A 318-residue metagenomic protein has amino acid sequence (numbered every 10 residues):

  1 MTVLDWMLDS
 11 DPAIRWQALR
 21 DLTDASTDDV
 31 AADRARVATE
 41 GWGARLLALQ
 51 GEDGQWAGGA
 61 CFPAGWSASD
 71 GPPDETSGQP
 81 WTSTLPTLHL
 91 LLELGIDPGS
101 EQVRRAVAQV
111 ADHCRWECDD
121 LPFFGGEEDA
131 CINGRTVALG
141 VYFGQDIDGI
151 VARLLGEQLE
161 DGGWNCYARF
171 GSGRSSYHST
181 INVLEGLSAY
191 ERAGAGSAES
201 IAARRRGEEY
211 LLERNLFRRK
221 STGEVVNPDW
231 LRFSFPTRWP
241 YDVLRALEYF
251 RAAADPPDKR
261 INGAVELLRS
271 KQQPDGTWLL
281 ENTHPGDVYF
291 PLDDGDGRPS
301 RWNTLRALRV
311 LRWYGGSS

Functional and structural regions predicted by a protein language model:
M1-S318: Preference for long, amphipathic alpha-helical scaffolds in soluble/luminal domains and all-alpha bundles
